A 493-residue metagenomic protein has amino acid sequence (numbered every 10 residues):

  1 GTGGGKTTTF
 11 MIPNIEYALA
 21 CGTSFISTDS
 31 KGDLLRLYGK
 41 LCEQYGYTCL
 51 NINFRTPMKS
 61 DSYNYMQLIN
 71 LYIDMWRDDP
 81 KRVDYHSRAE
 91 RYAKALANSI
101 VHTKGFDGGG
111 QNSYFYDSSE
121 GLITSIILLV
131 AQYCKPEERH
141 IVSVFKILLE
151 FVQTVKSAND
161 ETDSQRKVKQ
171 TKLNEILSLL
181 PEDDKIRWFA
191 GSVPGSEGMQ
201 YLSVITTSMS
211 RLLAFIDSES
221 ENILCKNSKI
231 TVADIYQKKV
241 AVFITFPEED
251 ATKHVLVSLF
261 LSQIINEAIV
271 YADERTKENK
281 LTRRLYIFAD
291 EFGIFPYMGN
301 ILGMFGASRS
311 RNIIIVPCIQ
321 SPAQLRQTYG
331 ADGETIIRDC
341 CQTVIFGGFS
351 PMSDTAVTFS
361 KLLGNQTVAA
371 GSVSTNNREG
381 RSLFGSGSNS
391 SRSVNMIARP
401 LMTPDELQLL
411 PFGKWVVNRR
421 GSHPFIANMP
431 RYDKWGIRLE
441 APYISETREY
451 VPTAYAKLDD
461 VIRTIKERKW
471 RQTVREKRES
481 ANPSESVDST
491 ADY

Functional and structural regions predicted by a protein language model:
G1-I313, T328, D339, D405-I426 (+1 more regions): P-loop NTPase motor domains
F305-V416: Conserved ATP-driven motor cores of ASCE-family P-loop NTPases powering translocation/secretion/packaging/pilus
